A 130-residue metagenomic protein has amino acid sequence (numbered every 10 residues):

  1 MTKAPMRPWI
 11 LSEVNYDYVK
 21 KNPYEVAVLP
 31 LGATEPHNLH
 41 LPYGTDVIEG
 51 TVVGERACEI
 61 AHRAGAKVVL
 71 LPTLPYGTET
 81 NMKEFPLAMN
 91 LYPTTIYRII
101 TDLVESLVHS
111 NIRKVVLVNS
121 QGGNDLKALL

Functional and structural regions predicted by a protein language model:
M1-P42: Active-site and ligand/interface coordination hotspots across diverse enzymes and nucleic-acid-associated assemblies
W9, Y76-L130: Active-site histidine-anchored catalytic micro-motif
K21-L31, A66-T78: Short coil-to-beta-strand
H40-V47, K83-E84: Glycine-rich loop at the start of a catalytic domain that most often binds anionic cofactors/ligands
G44, G65-A66: Extended amphipathic ligand-handling, pore-lining, and cofactor/metal-binding catalytic surfaces
D46-C58: Short catalytic helix/loop segments, enriched in acidic residues and glycine and frequently bearing histidine
C58-R63, E105: Generic secondary-structure signature for well-ordered alpha-helical cores
R63-A64, S110: Alpha-helix C-cap/termination motif
